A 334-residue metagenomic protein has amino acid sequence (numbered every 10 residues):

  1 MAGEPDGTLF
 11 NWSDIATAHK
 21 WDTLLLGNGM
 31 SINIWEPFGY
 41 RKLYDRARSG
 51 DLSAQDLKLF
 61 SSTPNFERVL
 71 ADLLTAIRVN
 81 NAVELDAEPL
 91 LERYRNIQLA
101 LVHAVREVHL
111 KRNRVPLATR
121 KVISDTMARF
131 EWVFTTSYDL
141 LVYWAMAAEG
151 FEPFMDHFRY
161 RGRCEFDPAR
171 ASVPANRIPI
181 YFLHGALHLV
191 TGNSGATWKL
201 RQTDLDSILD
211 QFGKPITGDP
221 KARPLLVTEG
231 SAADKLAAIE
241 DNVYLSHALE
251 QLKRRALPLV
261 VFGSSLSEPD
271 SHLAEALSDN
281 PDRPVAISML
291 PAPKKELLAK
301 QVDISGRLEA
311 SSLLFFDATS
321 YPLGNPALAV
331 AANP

Functional and structural regions predicted by a protein language model:
M1-P258, S264-E275, P284-P334: Conserved catalytic-core helix/loop/strand module for nucleotide-ribose chemistry
